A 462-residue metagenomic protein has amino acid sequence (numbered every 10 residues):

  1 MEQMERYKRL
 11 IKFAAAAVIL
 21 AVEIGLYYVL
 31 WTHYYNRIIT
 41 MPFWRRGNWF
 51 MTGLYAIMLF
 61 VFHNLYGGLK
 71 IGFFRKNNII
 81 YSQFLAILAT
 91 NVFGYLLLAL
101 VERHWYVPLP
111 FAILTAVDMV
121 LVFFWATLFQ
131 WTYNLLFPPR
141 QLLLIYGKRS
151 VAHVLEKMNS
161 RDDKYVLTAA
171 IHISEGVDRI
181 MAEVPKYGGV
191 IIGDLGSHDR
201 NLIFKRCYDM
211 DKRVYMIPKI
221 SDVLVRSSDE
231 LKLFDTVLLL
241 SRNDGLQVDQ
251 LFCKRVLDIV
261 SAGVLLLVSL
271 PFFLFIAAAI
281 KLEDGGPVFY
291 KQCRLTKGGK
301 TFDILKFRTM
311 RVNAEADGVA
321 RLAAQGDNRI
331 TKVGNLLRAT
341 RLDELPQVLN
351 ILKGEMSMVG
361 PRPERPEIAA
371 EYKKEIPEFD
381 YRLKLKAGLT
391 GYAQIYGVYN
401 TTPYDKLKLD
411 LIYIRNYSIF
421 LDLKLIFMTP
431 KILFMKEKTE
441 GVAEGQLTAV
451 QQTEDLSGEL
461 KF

Functional and structural regions predicted by a protein language model:
M1-E23, T127-L270, G441, G445-F462: N-terminal hydrophobic signal-anchor/signal peptide
M1-N134, F434, F462: Signature of alpha-helical transmembrane segments in polytopic membrane proteins
E2, R6, G68-G72, K76 (+6 more regions): Juxtamembrane loop-helix boundary motifs flanking transmembrane segments in multi-pass membrane proteins
Q83-I87, P139-V154, P287-M310, K332: Membrane-cytosol interface motif
S221-D222, S228, Y290-R329, T390-K408: Short, glycine-rich, amphipathic interfacial segments at transmembrane boundaries or analogous
Q250-N313, N350, L425-F462: A hydrophobic, helix-centered structural microdomain
A324-K386, L425-T429, L433: A short, structured surface patch at a secondary-structure boundary
E378-F462: C-terminal terminal-structure detector
